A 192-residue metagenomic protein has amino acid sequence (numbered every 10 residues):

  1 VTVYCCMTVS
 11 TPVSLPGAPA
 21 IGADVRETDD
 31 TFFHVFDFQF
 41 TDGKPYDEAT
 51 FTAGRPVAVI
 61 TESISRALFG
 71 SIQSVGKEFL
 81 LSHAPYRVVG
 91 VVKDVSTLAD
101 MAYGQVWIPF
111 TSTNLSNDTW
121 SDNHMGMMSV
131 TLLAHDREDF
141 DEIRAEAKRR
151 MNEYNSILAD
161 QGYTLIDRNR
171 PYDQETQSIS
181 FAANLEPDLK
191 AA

Functional and structural regions predicted by a protein language model:
C5-V9, I72-V75: A short, compositionally biased
C6-T8, L15-T52, G90: The feature marks short, hydrophobic/small-residue-biased sequence motifs that occur predominantly
T11-P12, D122: Generic signal for short, ordered secondary-structure residues within or immediately flanking folded domains
P12-S14, L132: Short beta-strand element of the conserved SAM-dependent methyltransferase core
D30-P45, P56-K190: Mid-to-C-terminal secondary-structure elements that act as membrane-proximal/extracytoplasmic interface segments
